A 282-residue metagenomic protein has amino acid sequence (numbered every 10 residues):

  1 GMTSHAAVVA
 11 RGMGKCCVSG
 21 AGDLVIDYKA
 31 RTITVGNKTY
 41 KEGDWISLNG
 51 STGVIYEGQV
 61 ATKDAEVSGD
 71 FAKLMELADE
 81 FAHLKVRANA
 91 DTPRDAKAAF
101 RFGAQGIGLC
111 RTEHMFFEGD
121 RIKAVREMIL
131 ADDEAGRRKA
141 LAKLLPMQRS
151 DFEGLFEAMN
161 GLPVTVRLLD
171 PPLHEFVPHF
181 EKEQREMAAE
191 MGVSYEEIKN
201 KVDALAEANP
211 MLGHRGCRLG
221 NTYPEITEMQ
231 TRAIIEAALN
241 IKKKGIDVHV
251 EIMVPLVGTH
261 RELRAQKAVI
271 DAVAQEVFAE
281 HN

Functional and structural regions predicted by a protein language model:
G1-K38: Conformationally flexible catalytic loops at phosphate/diphosphate-handling active centers
A6-A7, E57-G58, G119: Short glycine-/acidic-enriched loop or helix-start segments at secondary-structure transitions that form or flank
T52, V67-K73, L77-N282: Conserved alpha/beta-domain cores
T52-V60: Short, Lys/Arg- and Gly-enriched loop/turn segments at beta-strand edges
Q59-K63, V67: Small/polar-residue-rich loop-to-helix segments that shape phosphate-bearing ligand pockets
